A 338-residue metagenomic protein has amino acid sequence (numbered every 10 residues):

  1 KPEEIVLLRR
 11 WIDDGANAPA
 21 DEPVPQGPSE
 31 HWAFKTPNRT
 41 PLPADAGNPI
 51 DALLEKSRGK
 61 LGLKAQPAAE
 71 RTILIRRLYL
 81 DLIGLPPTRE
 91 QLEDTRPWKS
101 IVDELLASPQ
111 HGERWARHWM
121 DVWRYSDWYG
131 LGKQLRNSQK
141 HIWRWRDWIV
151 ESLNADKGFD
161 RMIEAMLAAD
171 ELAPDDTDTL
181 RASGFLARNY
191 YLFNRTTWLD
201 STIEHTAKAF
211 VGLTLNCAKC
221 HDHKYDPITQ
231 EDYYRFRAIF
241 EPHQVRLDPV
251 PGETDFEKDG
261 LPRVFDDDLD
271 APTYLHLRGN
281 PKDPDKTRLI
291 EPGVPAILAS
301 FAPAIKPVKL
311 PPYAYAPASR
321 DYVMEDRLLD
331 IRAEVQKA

Functional and structural regions predicted by a protein language model:
K1-D170, H223, H243-A338: Aromatic- and Gly/Pro-enriched helix-to-coil junctions and flexible linker segments
K1-P2, E171-L269, P307-A314: Sequence context surrounding c-type heme c attachment/ligation sites in exported
